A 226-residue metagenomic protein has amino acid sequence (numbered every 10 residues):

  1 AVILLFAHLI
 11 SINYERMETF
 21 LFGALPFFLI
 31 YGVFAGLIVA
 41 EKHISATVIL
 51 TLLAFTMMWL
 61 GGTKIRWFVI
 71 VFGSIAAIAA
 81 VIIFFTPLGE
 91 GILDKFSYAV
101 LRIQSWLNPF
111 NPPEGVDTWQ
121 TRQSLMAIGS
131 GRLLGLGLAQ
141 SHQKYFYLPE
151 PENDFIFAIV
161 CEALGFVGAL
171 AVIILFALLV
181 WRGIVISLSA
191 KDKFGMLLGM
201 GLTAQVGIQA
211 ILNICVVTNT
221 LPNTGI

Functional and structural regions predicted by a protein language model:
A1, E41-K42, R132, L136 (+1 more regions): Glycine/serine-rich anion-binding loops at beta->alpha junctions that coordinate negatively charged ligand groups
A1-D117, A158-V216: Hydrophobic alpha-helical transmembrane segments of multi-pass inner membrane proteins, especially in bacterial systems
D94, A127, T220: Conserved catalytic core of Hanks-type protein kinase domains
L101, S105-W106, Q123-S130: Membrane-proximal stem/loop segments at transmembrane-domain junctions that anchor or position
L125-V167, F194: Long extracytoplasmic/lumenal interhelical loops at the membrane interface of multi-pass membrane proteins
V217-I226: Extracellular/periplasmic helix-loop-helix junctions in multi-pass membrane proteins
